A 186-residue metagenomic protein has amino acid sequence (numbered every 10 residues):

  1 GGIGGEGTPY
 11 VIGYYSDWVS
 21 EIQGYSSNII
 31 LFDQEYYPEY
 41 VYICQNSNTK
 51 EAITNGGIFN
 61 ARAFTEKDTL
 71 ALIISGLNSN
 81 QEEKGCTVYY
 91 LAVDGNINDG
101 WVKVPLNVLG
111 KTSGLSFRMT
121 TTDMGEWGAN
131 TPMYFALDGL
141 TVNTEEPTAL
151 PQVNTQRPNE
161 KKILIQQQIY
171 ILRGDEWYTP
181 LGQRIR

Functional and structural regions predicted by a protein language model:
G1-E39: Surface-exposed, low-complexity/disordered Ser/Thr/Gly/Pro/Asn-rich loops and linkers
Y37-S47: A short, Gly/Thr-enriched small/hydrophobic beta-strand-prone motif that recurs across taxa
A52-L72: Short coil-to-beta strand junction motifs in C2/discoidin
T69-E146: Terminal, low-complexity interaction segments
L72-G76, I169-I171, W177: Short polybasic amphipathic segments
K84, I185-R186: Generic structural signal for well-ordered beta-strand positions
N143-G174, R184-I185: Residue-level detector of functionally pivotal "anchor" positions at catalytic/ligand-binding pockets or at interdomain
